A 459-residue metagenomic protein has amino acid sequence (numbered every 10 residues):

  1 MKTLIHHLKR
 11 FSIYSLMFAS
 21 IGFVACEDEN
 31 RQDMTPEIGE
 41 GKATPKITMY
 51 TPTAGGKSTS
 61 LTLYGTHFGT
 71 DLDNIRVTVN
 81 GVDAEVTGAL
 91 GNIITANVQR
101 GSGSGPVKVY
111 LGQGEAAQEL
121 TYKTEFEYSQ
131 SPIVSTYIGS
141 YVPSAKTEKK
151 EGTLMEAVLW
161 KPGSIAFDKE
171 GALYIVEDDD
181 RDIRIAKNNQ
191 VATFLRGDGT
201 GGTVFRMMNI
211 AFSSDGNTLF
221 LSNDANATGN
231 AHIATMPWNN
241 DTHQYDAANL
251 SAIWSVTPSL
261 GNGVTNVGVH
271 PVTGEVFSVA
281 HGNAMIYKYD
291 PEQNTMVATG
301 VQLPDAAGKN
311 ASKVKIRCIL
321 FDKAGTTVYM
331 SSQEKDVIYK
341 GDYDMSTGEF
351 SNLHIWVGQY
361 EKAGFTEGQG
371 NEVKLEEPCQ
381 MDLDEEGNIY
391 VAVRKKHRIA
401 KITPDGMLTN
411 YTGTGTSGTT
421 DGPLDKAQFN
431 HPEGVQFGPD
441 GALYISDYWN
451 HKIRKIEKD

Functional and structural regions predicted by a protein language model:
G22-A25: C-terminal motif of bacterial Sec signal peptides marking the signal peptidase cleavage site
E27-T136, A172-Y174: Ser/Thr/Pro-rich low-complexity tracts
L63, Q130-G163, Q190-M208, N226 (+4 more regions): Gly/Pro-rich loop segments of beta-rich domains
F167-E170, F212-G216, V269-T273, F321-G325 (+2 more regions): Residue-level detector of Asp-centered blade-edge/turn motifs that repeat once per structural unit in beta-propeller
A172-I175, T218-S222, E275-V279, T327-S331 (+2 more regions): Conserved beta-propeller blade signature
D182-I183, T228-M236, N283-K288, V337-G341: Structural motif
N430-D459: Blade-level signature of beta-propeller repeat domains, shared across WD40, Kelch, NHL, RCC1 and BNR/Asp-box propellers
